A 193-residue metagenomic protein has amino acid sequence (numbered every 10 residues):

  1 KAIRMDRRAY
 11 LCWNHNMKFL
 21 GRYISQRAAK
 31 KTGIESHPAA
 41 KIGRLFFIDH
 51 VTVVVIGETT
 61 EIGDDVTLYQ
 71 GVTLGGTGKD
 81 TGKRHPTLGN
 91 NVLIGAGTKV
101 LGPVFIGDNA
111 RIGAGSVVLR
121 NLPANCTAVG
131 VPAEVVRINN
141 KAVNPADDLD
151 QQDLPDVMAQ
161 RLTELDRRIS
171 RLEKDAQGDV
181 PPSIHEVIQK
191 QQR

Functional and structural regions predicted by a protein language model:
K1-K31: A transmembrane-helix-recognition feature enriched in membrane-embedded lipid enzymes and envelope glyco-/phospholipid
I3, F19, V117, D153 (+1 more regions): Charged, alpha-helix-enriched surfaces in structured cytosolic catalytic cores of large nucleotide-utilizing machines
A29-V136: Structural signal for interior beta-strand "rungs" in well-ordered beta-sheet cores of soluble enzyme domains
K83-V100, V131-R193: C-terminal segments of enzyme domains that contribute to small-molecule binding surfaces
